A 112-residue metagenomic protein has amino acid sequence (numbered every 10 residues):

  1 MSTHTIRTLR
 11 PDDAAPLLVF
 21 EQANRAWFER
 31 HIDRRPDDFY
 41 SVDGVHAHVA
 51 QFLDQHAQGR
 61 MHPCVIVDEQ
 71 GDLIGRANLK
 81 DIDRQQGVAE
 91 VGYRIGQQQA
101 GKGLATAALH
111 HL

Functional and structural regions predicted by a protein language model:
M1-Q98: GNAT-family acyltransferases
R94-I95, G101-L112: Conserved acetyl-CoA-binding loop-helix of GNAT-fold acetyltransferases
